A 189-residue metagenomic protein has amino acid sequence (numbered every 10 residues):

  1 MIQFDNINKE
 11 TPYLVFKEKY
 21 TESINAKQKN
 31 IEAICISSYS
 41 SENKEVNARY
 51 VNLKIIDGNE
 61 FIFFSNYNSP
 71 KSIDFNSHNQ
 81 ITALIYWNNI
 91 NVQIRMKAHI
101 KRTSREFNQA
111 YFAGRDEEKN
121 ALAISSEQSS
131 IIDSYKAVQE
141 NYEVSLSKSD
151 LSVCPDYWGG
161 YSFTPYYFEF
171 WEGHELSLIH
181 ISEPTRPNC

Functional and structural regions predicted by a protein language model:
I2-G58, I62: An N-terminal domain-cap segment
V51-K54, A98, S182: Hydrophobic/aromatic beta-strand elements that line small-molecule binding cavities or substrate pockets in beta-rich
G58, F63-F64, P70-I73: Glycine-rich active-site/cofactor-binding loop and its immediate structural neighborhood
K71-S130: Short, structured beta-strand-loop surface elements
S126-L178: Short, active-site-adjacent segments that bind or coordinate small-molecule cofactors and metal centers
I179-C189: Single conserved hydrophobic/aromatic residue that forms the stacking wall/gate of nucleotide- or nucleobase-binding
